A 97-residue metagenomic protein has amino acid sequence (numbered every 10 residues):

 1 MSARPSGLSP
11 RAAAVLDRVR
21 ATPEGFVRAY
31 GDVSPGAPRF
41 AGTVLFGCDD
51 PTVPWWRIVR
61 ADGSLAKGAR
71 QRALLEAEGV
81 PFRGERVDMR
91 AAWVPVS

Functional and structural regions predicted by a protein language model:
M1-S97: Nucleic acid-binding interface residues in structured DNA/RNA-binding domains, emphasizing the DNA-engaging scaffolds
